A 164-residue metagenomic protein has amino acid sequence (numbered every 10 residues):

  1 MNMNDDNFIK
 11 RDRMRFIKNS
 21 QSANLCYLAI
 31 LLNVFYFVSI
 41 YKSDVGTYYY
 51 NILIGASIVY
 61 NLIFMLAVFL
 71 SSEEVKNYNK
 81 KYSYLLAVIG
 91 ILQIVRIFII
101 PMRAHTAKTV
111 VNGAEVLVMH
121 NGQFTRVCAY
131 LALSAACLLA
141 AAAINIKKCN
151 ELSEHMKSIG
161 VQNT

Functional and structural regions predicted by a protein language model:
M1-Y36, T164: Cytosolic juxtamembrane helix and N-cap/initiation of the first transmembrane helix
K10-S20, D44-Y48, L70-K81, E115-T125: Juxtamembrane loop-transmembrane helix junctions in multi-pass integral membrane proteins, especially the extracellular
R13-M14, V68-Y78, A104-A107, A136-T164: Cytosolic juxtamembrane helix at the C-terminal end of the final transmembrane segment
K18-S22, F37-I63: Transmembrane alpha-helix entry/boundary detector in multi-pass membrane proteins
S43-N51, I97-L131: Interfacial non-cytosolic loop connecting adjacent transmembrane helices
I52, A56, K81-L85, R126: Alpha-helical transmembrane segments of integral membrane proteins
Y60-I63, A132-A141: Hydrophobic cores of alpha-helical transmembrane segments in multi-pass inner/ER membrane proteins, independent
F64-M102: Loop-to-transmembrane helix junctions at the membrane interface
